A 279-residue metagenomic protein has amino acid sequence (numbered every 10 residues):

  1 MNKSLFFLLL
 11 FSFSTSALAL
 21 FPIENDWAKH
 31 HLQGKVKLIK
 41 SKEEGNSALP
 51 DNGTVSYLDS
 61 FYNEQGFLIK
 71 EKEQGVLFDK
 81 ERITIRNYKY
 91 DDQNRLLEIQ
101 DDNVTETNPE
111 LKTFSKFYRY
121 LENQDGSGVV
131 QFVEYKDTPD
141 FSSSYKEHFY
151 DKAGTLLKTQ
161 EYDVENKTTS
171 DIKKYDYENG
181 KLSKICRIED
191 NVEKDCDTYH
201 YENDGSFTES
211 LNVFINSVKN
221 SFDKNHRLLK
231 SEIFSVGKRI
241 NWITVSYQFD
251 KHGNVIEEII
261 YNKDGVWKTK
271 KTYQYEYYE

Functional and structural regions predicted by a protein language model:
S4-F13: Sec-dependent N-terminal signal peptides
L18-E279: Buried hydrophobic residues that stabilize the cores of well-folded domains
